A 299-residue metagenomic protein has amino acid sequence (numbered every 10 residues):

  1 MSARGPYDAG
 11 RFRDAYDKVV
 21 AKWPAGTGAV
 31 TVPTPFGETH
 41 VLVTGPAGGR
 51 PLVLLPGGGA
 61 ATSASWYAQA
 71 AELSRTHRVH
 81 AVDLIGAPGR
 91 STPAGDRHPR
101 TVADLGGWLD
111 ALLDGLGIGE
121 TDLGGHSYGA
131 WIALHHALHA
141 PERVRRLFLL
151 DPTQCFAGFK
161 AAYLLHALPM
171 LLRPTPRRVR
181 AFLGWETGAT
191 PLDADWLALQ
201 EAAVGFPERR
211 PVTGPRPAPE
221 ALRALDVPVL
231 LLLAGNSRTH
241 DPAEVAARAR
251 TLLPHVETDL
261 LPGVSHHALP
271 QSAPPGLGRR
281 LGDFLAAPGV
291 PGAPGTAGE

Functional and structural regions predicted by a protein language model:
M1-T31: An N-terminal hydrophobic leader/cap segment in hydrolases
G37-G89: Conserved HGGG/HGGXW glycine-rich cap/lid loop of the alpha/beta-hydrolase fold
A71, L230-H267: Conserved loop-alpha-helix segment in the C-terminal half of the alpha/beta-hydrolase fold that carries the catalytic
H80-G124, G278: Active-site loop/oxyanion-hole signature of alpha/beta-hydrolase fold enzymes
S127: Catalytic nucleophile serine of serine hydrolases, specifically the conserved "nucleophile elbow" pentapeptide
W131-L138, V144-P174: Flexible "cap/lid" loop of the alpha/beta hydrolase fold
G158-Y163, L172-D226: Conserved alpha/beta-hydrolase catalytic His-Asp/Glu region
V256-E299: Catalytic active-site module of serine/aspartate enzymes centered on a nucleophile-bearing elbow/loop
